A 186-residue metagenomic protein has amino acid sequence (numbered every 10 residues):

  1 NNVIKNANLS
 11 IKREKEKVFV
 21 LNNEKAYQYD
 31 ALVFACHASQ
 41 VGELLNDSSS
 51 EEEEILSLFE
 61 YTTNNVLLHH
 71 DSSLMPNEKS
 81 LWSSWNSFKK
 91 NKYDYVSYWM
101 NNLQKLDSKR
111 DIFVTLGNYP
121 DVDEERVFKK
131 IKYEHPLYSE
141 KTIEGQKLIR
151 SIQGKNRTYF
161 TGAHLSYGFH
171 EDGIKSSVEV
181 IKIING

Functional and structural regions predicted by a protein language model:
N1, Y29-D30, K155: Short, well-ordered alpha-helix to beta-strand connector turns
N1-L9: A conserved beta-strand/loop element that lines the FAD pocket in flavoprotein oxidoreductases
N6-A7, N23, T161: Conserved beta-strand termini and adjacent loop/short-helix elements that scaffold enzyme active sites in alpha/beta
S10-P136: Mid-domain catalytic core of redox enzymes that form a hydrophobic substrate pocket/lid adjacent to a catalytic redox
Y93-G186: Conserved flavin/dinucleotide-binding core of flavoenzymes
